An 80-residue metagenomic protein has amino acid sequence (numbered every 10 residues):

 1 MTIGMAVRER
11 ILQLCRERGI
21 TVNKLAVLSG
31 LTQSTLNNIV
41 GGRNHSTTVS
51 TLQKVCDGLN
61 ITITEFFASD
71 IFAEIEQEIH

Functional and structural regions predicted by a protein language model:
M1-I20: A short, Lys/Arg-rich alpha-helix, primarily the initiator
L12, N23, Q53: Residues within the helices of the helix-turn-helix
C15, A26, C56: The alpha-helix within a helix-turn-helix
G30-S46: Recognition helix of helix-turn-helix/homeodomain-like DNA-binding domains that insert into the DNA major groove
N38, E65-H80: Short, charged recognition helix plus adjacent turn of helix-turn-helix-like nucleic-acid-binding domains
R43-D57: Short, basic-rich loop-to-helix N-cap that marks the start of a DNA-contacting helix
